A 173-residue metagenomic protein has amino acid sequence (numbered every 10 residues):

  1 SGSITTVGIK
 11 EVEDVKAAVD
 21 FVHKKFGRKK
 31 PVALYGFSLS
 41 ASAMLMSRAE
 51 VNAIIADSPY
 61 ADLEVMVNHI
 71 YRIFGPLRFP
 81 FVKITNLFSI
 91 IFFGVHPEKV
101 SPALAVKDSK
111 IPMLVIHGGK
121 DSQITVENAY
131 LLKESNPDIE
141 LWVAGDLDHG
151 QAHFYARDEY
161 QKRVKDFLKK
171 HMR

Functional and structural regions predicted by a protein language model:
I4-F26: Alpha/beta-hydrolase active-site loop
F26-S38: Alpha/beta-hydrolase fold nucleophile elbow
M46-V95: Hydrolase active-site cap/lid region
S89-A105, E127: Active-site nucleophile elbow and catalytic-triad environment of alpha/beta-hydrolase enzymes
D108-K110, V115-H117, D121: Short beta-strand/loop motif that positions the catalytic acidic residue of the alpha/beta-hydrolase fold
S122-N128: Conserved alpha/beta-hydrolase "acid-adjacent" motif
K133-G150, R157: Catalytic histidine neighborhood in serine/cysteine hydrolases with alpha/beta-hydrolase-type architecture
F154-R173: Catalytic active-site module of serine/aspartate enzymes centered on a nucleophile-bearing elbow/loop
